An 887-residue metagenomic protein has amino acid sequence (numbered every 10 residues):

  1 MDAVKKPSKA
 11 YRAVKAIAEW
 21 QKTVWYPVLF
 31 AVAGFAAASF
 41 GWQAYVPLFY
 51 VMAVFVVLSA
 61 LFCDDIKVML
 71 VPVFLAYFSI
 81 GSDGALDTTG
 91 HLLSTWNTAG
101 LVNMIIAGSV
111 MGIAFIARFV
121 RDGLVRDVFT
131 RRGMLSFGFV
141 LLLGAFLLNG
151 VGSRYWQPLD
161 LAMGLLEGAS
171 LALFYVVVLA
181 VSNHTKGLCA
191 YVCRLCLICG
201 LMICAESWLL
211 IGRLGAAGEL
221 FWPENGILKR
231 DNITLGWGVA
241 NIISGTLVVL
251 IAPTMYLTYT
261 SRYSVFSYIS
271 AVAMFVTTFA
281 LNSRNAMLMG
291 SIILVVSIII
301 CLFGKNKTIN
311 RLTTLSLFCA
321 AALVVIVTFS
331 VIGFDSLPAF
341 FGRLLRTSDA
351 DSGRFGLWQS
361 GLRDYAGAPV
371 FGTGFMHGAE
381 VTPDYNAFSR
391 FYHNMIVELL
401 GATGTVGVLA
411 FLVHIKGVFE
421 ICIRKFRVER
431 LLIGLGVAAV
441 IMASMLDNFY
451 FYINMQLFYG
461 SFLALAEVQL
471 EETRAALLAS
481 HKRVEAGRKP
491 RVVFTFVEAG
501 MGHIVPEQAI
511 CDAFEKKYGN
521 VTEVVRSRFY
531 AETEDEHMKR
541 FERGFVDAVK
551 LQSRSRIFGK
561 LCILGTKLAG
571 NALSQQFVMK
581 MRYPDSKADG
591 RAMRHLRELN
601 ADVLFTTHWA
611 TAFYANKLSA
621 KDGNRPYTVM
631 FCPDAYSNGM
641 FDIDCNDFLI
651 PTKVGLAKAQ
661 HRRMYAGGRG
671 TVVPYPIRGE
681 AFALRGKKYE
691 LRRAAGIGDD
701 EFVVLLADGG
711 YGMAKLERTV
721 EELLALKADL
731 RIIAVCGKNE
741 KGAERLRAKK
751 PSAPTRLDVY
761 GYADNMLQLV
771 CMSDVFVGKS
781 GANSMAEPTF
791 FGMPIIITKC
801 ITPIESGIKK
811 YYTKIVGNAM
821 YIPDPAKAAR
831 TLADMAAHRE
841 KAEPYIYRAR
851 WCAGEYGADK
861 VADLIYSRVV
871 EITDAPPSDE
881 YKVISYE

Functional and structural regions predicted by a protein language model:
A18-F119, L148, V440: N-terminal signal-anchor transmembrane segment
G100-S109, G133-F146, W156-A180, L195 (+1 more regions): Aromatic-anchored transmembrane helix interface
L147, S170, C189-L220, G236-F303 (+1 more regions): Alpha-helical transmembrane segments of multi-pass inner-membrane proteins
L228-I233, I309-L315, I326-S360, E380-P383: Flexible juxtamembrane loops connecting transmembrane helices in multi-pass membrane enzymes that build or modify
A252, L294, L432-A443, F449-A479: Transmembrane alpha-helices of multi-pass inner-membrane enzymes
L345-T403: Long extracytoplasmic/lumenal interhelical loops at the membrane interface of multi-pass membrane proteins
T403-I441: Hydrophobic transmembrane alpha-helices and their immediate junctions
I697-M772: Donor-nucleotide binding loops and adjacent catalytic segments primarily of GT-B fold Leloir glycosyltransferases
